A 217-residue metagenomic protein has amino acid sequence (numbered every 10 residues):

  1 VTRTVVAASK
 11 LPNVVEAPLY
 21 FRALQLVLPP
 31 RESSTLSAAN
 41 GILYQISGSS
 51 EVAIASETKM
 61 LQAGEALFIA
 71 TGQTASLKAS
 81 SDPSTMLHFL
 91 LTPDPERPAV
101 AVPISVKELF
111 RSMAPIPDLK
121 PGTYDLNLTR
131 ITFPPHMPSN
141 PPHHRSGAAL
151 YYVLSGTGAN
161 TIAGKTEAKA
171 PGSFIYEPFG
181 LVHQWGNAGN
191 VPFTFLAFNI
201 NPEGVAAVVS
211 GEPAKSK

Functional and structural regions predicted by a protein language model:
V1-L24, S33, K59-A63, L67-T71 (+2 more regions): A short, N-terminal "cap"/entry segment at the start of jelly-roll beta-barrel domains of the cupin/DSBH fold
A17-V52: The feature marks the first
P29, I54-T74, F133, A163-V182: Short acidic-glycine-tyrosine-enriched beta hairpin
S34-L36, V52-A53, I69, T74-S81 (+3 more regions): Short beta-strand His + acidic residue motifs that chelate non-heme Fe in jelly-roll/DSBH and cupin folds
A38-S56, S146-G164: Glycine- and acidic-residue-biased ligand/ion/polar-headgroup-sensing regions
T85-F89, G186-N199: Conserved, short, structured surface segments that act as functional micro-motifs
R111-S146, L150-G158: Surface-exposed interaction/gating patches
